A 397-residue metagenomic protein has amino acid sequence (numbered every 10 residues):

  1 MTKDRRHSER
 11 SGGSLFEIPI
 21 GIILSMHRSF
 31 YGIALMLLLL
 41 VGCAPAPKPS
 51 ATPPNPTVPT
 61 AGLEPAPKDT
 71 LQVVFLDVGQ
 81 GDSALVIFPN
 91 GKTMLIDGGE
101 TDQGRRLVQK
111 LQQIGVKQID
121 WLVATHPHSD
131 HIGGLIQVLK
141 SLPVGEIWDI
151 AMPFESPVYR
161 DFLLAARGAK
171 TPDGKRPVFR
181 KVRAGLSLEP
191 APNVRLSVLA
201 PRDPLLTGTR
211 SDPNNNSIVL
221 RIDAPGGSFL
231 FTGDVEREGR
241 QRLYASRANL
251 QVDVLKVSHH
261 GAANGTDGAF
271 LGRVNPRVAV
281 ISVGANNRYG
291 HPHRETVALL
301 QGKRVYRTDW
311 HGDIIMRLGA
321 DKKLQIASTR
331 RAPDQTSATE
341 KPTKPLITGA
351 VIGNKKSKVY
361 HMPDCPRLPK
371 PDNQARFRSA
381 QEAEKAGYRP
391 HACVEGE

Functional and structural regions predicted by a protein language model:
M1-K3, G13, G21, M26-R28 (+1 more regions): A cross-taxon signal for low-complexity, glycine/charged-rich
E17, H27, L37-I347, R367 (+3 more regions): Non-globular, low-confidence helical/coil segments that flank catalytic cores
M36-L37, K358, A386-G387: Residue-level signal for mature regions of secreted extracellular proteins and peptides
P342-K358: SH3-family beta-barrel domains
N354-K370: Short aromatic-glycine-(Arg/Gly/Cys) micro-motifs in beta-strand/loop hairpins
Y388-E397: Short, mixed-charge low-complexity intrinsically disordered segments
